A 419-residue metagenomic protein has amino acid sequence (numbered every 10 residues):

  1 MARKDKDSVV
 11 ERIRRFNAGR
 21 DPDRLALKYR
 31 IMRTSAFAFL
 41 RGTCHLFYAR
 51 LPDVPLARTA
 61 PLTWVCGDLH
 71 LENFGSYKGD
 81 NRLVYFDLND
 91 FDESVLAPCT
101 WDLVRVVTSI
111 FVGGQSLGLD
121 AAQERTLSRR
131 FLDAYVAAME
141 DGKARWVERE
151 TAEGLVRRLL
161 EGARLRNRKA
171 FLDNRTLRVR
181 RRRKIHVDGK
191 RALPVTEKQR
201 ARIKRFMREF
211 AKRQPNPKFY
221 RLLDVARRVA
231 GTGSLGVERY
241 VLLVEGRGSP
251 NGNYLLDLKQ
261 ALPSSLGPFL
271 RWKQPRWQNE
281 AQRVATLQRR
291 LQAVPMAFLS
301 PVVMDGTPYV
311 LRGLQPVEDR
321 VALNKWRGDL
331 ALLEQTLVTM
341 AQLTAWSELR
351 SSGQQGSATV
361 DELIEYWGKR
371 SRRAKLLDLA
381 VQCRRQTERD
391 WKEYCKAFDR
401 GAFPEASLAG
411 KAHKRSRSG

Functional and structural regions predicted by a protein language model:
M1-C66, L71-R164, E209-F403, G410-G419: Conserved ATP-binding subdomain of kinase catalytic cores across diverse folds
D141-M207: Sequence-structural signature of the catalytic-core scaffold of metal-dependent phosphohydrolases that act on
